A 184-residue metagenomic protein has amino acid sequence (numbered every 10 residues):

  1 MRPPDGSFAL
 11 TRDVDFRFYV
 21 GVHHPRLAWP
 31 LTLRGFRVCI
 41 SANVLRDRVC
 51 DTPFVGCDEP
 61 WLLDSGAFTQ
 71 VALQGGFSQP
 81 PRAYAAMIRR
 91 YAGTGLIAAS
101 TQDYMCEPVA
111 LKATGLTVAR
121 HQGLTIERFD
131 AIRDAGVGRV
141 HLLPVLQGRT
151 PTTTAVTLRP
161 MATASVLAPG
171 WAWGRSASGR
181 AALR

Functional and structural regions predicted by a protein language model:
M1-D130: Non-catalytic, usually N-terminal nucleic-acid engagement modules in DNA/RNA processing proteins
L33-R37, C57-D58, G138, T163-G170: Glycine-enriched alpha-helix->loop->beta-strand junction motifs that scaffold or abut catalytic
G93-G95, G136-V140: Short helix-terminating capping/connector loops at secondary-structure junctions
L116-D134, L143-P151, R159-M161: HhH-family (HhH-GPD) DNA N-glycosylase catalytic core used in base-excision repair
L142-R184: Glycine-rich phosphate/ribose-binding loops and adjacent secondary-structure elements that form binding surfaces
